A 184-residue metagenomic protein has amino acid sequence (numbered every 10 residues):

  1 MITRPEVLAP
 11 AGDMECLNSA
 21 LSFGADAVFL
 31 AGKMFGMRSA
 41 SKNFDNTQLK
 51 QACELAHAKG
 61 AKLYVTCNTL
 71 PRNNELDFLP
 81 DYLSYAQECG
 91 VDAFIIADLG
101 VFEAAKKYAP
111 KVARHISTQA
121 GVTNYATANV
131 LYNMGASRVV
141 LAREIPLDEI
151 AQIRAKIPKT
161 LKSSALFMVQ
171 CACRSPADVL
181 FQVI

Functional and structural regions predicted by a protein language model:
I2-V122, D148-I184: Active-site pocket-lining/capping segments in soluble small-molecule metabolic enzymes
A113, G135, V139-L141: Acidic, glycine-enriched active-site microenvironments
Y125-A126: Conserved nucleotide-cofactor-binding alpha/beta core module
L141-E144, E149: Catalytic domains of cell-wall/extracellular-matrix polysaccharide-remodeling enzymes, centered on de-N-acetylation
